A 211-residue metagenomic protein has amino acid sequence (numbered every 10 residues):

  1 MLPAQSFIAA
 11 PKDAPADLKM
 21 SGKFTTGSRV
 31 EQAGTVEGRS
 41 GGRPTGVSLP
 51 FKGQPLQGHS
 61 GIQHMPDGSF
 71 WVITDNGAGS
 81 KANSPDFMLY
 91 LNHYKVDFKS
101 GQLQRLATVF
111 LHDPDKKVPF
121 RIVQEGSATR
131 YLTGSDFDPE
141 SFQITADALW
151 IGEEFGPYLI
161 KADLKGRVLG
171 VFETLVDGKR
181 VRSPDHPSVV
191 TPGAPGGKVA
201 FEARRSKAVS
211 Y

Functional and structural regions predicted by a protein language model:
M1-Y211: Sequence/structural signature of beta-propeller domains
